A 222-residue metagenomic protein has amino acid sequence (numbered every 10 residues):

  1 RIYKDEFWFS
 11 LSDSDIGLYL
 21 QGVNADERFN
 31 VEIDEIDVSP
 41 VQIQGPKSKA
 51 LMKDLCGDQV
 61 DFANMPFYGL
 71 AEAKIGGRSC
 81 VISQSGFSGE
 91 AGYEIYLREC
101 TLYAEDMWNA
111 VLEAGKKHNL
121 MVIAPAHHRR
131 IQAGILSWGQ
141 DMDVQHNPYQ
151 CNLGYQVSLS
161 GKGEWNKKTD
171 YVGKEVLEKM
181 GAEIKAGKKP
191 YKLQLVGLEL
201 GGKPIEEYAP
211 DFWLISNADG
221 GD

Functional and structural regions predicted by a protein language model:
I2-D222: Conserved, structured C-terminal
